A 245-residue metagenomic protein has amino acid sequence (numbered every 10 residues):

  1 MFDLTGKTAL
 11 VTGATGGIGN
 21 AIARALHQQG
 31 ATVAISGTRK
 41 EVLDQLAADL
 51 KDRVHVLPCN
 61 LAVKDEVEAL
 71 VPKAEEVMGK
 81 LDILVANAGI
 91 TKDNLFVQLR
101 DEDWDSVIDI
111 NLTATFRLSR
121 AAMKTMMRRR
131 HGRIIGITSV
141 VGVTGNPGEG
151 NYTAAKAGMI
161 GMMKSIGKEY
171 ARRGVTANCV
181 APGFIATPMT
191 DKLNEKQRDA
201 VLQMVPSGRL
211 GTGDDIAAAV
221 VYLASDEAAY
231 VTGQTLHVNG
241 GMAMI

Functional and structural regions predicted by a protein language model:
T8, T15-G16: Conserved glycine-rich cofactor-binding loop
V85, A171, T176, V231-G233 (+1 more regions): Short, small/polar-rich loop/turn modules that mediate ligand/substrate recognition or access, typified
L95-F96, R100-I108, T190, V201: Substrate-binding pocket helix/loop in short-chain dehydrogenase/reductase
S119, A155, M163: Active-site helix of classical SDR
K124, K168-R172, A229: Alpha-helical segment proximal to the catalytic Tyr-Lys
S139: Residue(s) in the substrate-gating loop at a strand-loop-helix junction that position the organic substrate next
T144, V221, T232-I245: Short C-terminal tail/terminal secondary-structure segment of NAD(P)H-dependent dehydrogenase/reductase domains
